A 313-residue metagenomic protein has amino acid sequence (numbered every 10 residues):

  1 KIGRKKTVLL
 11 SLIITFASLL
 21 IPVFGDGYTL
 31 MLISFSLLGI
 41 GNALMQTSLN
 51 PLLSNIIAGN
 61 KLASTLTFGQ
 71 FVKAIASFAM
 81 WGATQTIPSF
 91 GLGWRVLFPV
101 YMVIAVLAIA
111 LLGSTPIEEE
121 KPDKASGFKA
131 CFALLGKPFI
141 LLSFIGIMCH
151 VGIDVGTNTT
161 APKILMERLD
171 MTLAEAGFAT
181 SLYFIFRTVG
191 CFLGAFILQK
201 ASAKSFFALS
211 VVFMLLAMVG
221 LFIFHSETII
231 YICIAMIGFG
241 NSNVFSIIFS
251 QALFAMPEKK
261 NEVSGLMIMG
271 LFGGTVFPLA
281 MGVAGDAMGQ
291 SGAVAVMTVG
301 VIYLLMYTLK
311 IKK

Functional and structural regions predicted by a protein language model:
K1-Y28: Conserved MFS/SLC helix-loop-helix module at the cytosolic interface between two early adjacent transmembrane helices
G3, F24-T29, D170, F224-H225 (+1 more regions): Helix-breaking motifs and short loop linkers at transmembrane-helix boundaries and internal kinks in secondary membrane
S34-F71: Cytoplasmic helix-loop-helix junction between adjacent transmembrane helices in 12-TM secondary transporters
L44-I57, S242-P257: Intracellular juxtamembrane helix-capping segments at the cytosolic ends of symmetry-related transmembrane helices
K61-G82, G265-F277: Glycine-rich segments within core transmembrane alpha-helices of 12-TM secondary carriers
F68-P116: Helix-loop-helix hairpin linking two adjacent transmembrane segments in secondary transporters
G136-S181, T188-C191: Extracytoplasmic gate region of multi-pass secondary transporters
